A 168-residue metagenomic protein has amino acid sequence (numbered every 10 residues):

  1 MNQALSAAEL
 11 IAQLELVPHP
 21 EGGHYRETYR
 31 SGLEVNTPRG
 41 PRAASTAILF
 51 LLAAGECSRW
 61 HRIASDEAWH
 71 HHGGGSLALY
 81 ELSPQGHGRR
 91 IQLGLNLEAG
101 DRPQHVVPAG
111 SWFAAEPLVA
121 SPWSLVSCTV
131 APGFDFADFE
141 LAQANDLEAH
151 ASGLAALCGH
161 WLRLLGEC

Functional and structural regions predicted by a protein language model:
M1-H105, W112-A115, S121-P122, P132 (+1 more regions): Non-catalytic, conserved peripheral segments adjacent to functional cores
S127, G133-F139: N-terminal segments that mediate ammonia production and transfer in glutamine-dependent amidotransferase systems
